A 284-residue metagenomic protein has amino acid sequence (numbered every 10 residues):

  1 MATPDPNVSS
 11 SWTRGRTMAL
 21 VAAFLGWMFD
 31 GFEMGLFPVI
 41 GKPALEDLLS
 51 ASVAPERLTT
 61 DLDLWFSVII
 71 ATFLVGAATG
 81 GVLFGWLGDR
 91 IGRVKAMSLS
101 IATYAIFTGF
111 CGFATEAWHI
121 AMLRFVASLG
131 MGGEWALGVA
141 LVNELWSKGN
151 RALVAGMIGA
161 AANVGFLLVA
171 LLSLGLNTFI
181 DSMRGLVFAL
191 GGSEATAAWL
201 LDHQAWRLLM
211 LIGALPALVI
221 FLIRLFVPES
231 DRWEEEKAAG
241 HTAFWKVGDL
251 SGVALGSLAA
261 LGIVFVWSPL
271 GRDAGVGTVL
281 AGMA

Functional and structural regions predicted by a protein language model:
M1-A284: Transmembrane-helix signature of 12-pass secondary carriers
